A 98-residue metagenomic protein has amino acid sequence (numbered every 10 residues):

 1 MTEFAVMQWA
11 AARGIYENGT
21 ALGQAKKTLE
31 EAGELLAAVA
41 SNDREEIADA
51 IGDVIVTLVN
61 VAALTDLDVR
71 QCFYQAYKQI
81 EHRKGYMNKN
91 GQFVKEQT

Functional and structural regions predicted by a protein language model:
M1-I51, I55-T98: Flexible "arm" and connector segments at domain edges
